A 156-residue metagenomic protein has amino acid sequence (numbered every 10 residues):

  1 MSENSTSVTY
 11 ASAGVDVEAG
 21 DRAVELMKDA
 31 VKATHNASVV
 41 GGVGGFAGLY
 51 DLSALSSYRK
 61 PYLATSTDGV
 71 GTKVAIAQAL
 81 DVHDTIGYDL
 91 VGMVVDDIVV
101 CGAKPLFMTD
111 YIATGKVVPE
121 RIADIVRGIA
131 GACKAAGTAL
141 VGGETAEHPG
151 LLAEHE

Functional and structural regions predicted by a protein language model:
S2-V40: N-terminal amphipathic/basic leader segments beginning at the initiator methionine
L26-E156: Glycine-rich phosphate/pyrophosphate-binding loop regions near the starts of catalytic domains
